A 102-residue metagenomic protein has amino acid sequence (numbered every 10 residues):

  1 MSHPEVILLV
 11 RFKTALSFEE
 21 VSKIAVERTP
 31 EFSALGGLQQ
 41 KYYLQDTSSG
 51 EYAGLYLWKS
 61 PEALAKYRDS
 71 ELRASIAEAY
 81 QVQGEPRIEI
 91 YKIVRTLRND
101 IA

Functional and structural regions predicted by a protein language model:
M1-Y52, K59-D69, V82-A102: Short S/T/G/P-rich N-terminal loop/turn motif that feeds into the first structured element of a domain
A74-E78: A common structural junction motif
